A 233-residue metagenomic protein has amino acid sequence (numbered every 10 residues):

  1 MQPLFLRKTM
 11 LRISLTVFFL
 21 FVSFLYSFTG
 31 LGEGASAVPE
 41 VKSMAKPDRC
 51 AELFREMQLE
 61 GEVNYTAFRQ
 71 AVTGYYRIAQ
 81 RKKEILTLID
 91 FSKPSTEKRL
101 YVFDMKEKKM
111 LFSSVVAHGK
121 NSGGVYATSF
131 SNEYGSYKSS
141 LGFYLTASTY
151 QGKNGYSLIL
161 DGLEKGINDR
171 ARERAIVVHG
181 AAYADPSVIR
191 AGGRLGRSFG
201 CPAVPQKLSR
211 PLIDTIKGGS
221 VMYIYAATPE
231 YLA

Functional and structural regions predicted by a protein language model:
Q2-T16: N-terminal Sec-pathway targeting helices
S14-L25: Bacterial N-terminal signal peptides
S23-G34: Membrane-interface motif at the C-terminal end of an N-terminal transmembrane signal
G32-F199, Q206-S220, P229-A233: Cell wall/extracellular polymer interaction/catalysis modules
